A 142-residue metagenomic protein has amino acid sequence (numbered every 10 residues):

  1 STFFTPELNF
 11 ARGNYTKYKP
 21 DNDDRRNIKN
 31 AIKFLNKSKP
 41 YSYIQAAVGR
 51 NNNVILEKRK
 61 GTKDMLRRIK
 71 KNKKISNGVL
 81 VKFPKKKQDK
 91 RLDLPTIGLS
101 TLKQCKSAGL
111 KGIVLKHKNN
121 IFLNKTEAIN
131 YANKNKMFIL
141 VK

Functional and structural regions predicted by a protein language model:
S1-K106: Conserved mixed alpha/beta catalytic, RNA-binding, or beta-rich assembly cores of soluble enzyme, regulatory
K103-K142: C-terminal binding/interaction regions
